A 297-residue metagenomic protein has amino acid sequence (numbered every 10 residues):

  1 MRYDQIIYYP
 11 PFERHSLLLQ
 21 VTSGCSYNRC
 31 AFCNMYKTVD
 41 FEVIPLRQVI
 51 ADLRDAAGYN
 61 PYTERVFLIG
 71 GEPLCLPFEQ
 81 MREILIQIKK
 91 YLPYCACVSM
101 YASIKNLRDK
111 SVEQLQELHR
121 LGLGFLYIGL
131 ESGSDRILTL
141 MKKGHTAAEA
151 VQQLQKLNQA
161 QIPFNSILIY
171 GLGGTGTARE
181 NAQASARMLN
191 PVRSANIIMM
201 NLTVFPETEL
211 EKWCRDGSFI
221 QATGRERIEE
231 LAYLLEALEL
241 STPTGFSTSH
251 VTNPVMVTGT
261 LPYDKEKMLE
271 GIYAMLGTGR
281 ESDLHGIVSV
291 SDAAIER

Functional and structural regions predicted by a protein language model:
M1-E13, N190-R297: Auxiliary Fe-S-binding modules of radical SAM enzymes
Y3-Q48: Canonical Radical SAM [4Fe-4S] cluster-binding loop centered on the CxxxCxxC motif and its immediate flanking residues
L17-L19, E64-V66, A96-A102, L126-I128 (+3 more regions): Hydrophobic faces of well-ordered beta-strands that scaffold small-molecule active sites in alpha/beta enzyme cores
C25, C33, V49, L68 (+5 more regions): Conserved, mostly hydrophobic/aromatic
V49, M81, S111, A150 (+3 more regions): Aromatic/hydrophobic pocket-lining residues that form the small-molecule binding cavity in soluble enzyme cores
A57-A160: Conserved SAM/AdoMet-binding glycine-rich loop
K105, G133-I137, L157-N181, M200-P206 (+1 more regions): Conserved strand-turn element in the central/C-terminal portion of the radical SAM core barrel that lines
E113-L115, G174-P191: Catalytic cores of alpha/beta
